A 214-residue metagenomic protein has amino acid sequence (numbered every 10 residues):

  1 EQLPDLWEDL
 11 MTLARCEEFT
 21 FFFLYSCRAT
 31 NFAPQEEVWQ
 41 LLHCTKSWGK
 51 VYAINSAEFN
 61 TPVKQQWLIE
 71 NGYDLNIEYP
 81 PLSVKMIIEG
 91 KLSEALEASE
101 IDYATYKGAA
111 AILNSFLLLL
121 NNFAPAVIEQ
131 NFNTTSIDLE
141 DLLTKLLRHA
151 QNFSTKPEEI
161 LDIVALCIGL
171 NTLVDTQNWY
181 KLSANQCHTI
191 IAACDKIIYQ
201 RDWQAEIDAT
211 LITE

Functional and structural regions predicted by a protein language model:
E1-Q2, T20-F32, Q40, V51-F59 (+3 more regions): Structural detector for internal amphipathic alpha-helices that build alpha-solenoid repeat scaffolds
P4, C16-F21, K46-V51, D74-I77: Alpha-helix N-cap/helix-start positions at coil->helix boundaries
L6-W7, A29, T45: Short N-terminal edge-element motif at the start of the domain
W7-M11, E37-L42, W67-I69, C194: Buried hydrophobic core positions in alpha-solenoid tandem helical repeats
T12, R28-F32, N55-P62, E70 (+5 more regions): Positions within ordered alpha-helical repeat solenoids
N60-D74, Y79, S83-K85, A95: Extended alpha-helical assembly domains of large eukaryotic scaffold proteins
P80, V84-E214: Long internal repeat-built scaffold domains in very large eukaryotic proteins
